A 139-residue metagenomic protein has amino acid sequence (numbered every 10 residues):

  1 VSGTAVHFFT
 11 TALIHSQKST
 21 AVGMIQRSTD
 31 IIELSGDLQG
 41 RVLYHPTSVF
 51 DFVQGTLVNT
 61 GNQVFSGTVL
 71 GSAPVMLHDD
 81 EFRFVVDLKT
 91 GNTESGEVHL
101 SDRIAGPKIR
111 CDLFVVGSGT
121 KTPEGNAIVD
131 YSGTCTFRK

Functional and structural regions predicted by a protein language model:
V1-K139: Beta-strand-enriched cores of mature, soluble protein domains
